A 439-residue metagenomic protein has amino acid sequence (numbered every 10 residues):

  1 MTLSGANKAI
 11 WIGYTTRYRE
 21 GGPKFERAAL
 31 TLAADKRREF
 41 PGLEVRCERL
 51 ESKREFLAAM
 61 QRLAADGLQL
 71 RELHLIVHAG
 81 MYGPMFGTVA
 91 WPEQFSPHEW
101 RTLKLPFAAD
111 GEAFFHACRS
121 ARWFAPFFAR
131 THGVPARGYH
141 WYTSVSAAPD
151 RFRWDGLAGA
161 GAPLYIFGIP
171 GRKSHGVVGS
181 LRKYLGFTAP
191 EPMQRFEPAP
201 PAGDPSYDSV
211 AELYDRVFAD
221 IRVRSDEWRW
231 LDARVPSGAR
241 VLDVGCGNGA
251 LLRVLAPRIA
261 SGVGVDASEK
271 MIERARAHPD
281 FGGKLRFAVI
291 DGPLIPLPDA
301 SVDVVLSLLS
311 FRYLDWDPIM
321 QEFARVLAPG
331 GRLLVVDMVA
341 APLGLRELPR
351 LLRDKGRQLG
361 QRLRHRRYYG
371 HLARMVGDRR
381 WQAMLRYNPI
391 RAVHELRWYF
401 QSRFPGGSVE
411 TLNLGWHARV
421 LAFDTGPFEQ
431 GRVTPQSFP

Functional and structural regions predicted by a protein language model:
T2-R62: A domain-level signal for caspase-like cysteine endopeptidase catalytic cores and their zymogen-processing architecture
E72-D150: Catalytic cores of nucleophile-dependent amide-cleaving enzymes
P200-S237: Conserved class I S-adenosyl-L-methionine
L242, N248-L294: Class I SAM-dependent methyltransferase SAM/SAH-binding core
P293-V304: A short acidic, Gly/Pro-enriched loop at the edge of an enzyme's catalytic core that lines a small-molecule cofactor
P318-P329: A short glycine-rich, Lys/Arg-flanked "PGG" loop and its adjoining helix->strand segment in the class I
L334-R362: Conserved class I S-adenosyl-L-methionine
Y387-P405: Short alpha-helix
